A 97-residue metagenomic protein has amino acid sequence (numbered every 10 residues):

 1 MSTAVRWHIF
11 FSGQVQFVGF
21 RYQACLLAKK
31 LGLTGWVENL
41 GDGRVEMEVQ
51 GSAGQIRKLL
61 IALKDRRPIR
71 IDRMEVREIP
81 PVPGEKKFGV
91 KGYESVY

Functional and structural regions predicted by a protein language model:
M1-Y97: Intrinsically disordered, low-complexity, mixed-charge
